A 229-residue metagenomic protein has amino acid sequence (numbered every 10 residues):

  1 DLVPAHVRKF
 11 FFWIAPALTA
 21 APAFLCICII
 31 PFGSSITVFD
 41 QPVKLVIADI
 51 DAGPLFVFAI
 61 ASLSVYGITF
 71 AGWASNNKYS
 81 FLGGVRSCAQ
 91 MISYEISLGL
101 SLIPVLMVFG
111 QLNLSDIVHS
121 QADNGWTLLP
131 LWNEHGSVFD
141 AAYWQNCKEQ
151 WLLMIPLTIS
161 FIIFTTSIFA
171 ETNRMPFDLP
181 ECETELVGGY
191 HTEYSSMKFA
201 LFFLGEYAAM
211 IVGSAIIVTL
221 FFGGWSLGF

Functional and structural regions predicted by a protein language model:
D1-F229: Selective transmembrane helix interface/packing segments
